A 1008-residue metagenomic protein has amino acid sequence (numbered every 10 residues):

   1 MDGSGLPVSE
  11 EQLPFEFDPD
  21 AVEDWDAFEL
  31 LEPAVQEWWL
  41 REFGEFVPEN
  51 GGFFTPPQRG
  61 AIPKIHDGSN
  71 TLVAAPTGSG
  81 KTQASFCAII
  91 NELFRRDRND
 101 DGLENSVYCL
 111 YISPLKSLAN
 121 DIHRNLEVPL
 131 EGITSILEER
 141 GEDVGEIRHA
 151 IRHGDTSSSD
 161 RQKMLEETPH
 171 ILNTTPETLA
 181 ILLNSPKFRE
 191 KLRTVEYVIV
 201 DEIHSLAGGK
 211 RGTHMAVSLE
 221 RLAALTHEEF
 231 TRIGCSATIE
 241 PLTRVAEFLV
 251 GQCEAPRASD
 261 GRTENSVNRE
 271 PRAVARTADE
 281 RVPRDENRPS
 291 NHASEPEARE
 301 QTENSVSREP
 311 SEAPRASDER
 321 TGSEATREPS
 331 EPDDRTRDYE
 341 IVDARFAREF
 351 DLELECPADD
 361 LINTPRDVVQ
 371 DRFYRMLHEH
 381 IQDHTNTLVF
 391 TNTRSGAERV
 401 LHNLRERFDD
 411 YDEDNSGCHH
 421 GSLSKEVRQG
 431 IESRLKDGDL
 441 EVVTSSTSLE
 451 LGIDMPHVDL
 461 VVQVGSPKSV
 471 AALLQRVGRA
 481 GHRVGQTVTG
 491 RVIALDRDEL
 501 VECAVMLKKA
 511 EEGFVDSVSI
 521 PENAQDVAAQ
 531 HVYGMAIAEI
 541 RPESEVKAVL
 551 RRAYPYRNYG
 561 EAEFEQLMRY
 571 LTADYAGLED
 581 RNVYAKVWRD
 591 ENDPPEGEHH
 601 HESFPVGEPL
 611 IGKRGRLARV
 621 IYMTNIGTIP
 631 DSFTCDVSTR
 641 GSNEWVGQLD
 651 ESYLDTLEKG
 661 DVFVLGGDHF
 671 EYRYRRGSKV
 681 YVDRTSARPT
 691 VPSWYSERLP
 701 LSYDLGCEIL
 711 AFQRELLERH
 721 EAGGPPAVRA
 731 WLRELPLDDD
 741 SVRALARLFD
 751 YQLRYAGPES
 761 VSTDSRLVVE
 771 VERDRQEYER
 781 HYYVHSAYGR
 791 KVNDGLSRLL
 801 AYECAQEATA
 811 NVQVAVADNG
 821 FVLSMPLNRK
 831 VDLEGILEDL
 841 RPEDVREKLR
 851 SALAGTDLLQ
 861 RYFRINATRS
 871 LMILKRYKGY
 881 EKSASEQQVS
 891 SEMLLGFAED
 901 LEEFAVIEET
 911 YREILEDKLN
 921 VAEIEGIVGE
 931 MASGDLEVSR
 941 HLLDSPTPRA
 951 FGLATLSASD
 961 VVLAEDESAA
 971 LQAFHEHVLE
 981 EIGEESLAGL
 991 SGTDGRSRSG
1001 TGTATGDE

Functional and structural regions predicted by a protein language model:
S9-P33, G60, H66-L72, P76-S79 (+4 more regions): Helicase motor core with emphasis on the C-terminal RecA-like subdomain
F53-F54, I341-A344, V812-V816: Short beta-strand
I65, I629-D631, L657, F663-V664: Short, well-ordered loop/turn sites that connect or cap secondary structure elements
Q530-R541, F633-G641, D1007-E1008: Short amphipathic alpha-helical interface segments
K547-L550, Y554-S632, S693, L701-E1008: Extended, highly charged accessory segments
N643-V662: A conserved acidic, glycine/proline-rich C-terminal tail/linker
D668-R675: Short beta-strand-centered aromatic/proline hotspots
R676-S693: Short, solvent-exposed secondary-structure boundary/capping segments
